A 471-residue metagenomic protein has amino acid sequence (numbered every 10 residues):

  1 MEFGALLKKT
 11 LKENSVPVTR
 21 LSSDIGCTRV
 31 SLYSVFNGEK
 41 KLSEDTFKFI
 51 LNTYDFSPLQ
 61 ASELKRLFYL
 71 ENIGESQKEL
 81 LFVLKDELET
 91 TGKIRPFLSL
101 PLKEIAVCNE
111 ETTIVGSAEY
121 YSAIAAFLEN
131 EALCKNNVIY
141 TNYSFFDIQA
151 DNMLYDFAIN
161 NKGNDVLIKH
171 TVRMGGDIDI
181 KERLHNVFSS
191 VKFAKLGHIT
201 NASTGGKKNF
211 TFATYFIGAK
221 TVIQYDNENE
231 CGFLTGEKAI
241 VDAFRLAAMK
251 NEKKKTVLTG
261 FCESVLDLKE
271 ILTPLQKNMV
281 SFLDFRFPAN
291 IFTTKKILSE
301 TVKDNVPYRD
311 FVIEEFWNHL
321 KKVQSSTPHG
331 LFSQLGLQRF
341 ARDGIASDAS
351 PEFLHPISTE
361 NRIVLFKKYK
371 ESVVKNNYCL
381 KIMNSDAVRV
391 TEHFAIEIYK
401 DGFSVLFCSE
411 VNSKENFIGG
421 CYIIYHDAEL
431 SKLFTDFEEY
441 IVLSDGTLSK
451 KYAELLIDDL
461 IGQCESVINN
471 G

Functional and structural regions predicted by a protein language model:
M1-R20: A short, Lys/Arg-rich alpha-helix, primarily the initiator
K12, S23, N52: Alpha-helical residues within the helix-turn-helix
V18, R29, E44-F47: Helix-turn-helix DNA-binding elements, focusing on the entry/boundary residues of the two helices that contact DNA
R20, S31, Q60: Residues in the helix-turn-helix
G26-L42, R66-L67: Recognition helix of helix-turn-helix/homeodomain-like DNA-binding domains that insert into the DNA major groove
D45-P101: Short amphipathic recognition helices of helix-turn-helix/homeodomain-type DNA-binding modules
N109-S466: Hydrophobic protein-protein interaction segments
